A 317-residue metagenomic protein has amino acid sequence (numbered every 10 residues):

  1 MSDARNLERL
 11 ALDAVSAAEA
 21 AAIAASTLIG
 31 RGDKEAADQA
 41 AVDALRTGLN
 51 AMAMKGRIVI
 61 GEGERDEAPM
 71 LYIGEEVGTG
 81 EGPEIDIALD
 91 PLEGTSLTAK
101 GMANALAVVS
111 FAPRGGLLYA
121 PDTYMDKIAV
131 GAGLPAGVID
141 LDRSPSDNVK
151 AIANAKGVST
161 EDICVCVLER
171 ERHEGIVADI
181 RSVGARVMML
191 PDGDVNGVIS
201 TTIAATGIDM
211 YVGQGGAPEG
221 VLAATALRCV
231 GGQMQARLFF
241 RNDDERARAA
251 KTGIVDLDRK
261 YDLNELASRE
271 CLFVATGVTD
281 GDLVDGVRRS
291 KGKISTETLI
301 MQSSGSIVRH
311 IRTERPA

Functional and structural regions predicted by a protein language model:
M1-A88, D147-K150, N154, V195-N196 (+3 more regions): N-terminal subdomain of lithium-sensitive/metallo-dependent phosphomonoesterases centered on the IMPase/IPPase/PAP
L7-A11, G32, S96, P135-G137 (+1 more regions): A short glycine/serine-rich beta->alpha loop
A11, V15, V138, D142 (+2 more regions): Short acidic-aromatic active-site loops that bind/stabilize oxyanions
A17, A21, A103, P218-L222: Catalytic-loop motifs flanking and including active-site residues across diverse enzymes
V77-G78, A107-S110, G207-Y211: Short basic, glycine-rich beta-strand/loop surfaces that mediate nucleic-acid
G82-E93, L97-L118: DPxDG-like acidic metal-binding loop motif
A112-A136, D140: Flexible glycine-/small-residue-enriched beta->alpha junction loops that bind anionic phosphate/pyrophosphate groups
R143-K293, E297-Q302: An extended, acidic
